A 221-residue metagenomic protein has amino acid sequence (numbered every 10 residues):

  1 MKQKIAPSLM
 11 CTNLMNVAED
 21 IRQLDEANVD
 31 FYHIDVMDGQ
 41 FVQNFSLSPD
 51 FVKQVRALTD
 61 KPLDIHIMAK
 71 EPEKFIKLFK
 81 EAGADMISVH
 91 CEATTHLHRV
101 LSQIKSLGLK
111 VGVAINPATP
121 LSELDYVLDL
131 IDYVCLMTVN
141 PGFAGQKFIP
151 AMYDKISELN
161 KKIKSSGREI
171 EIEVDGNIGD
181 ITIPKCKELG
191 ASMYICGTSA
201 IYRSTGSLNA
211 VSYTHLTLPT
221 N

Functional and structural regions predicted by a protein language model:
M1-A82, T94-H96, L124-L130, D180 (+1 more regions): Conserved N-terminal beta1-alpha1 strand-loop-helix module at the mouth
I5-P7, Y32-I34, L63-I67, I87-V89 (+4 more regions): Hydrophobic faces of well-ordered beta-strands that scaffold small-molecule active sites in alpha/beta enzyme cores
N28-V29, T59-D60, E81-I87, S106-K110 (+2 more regions): Glycine-enriched alpha-helix->loop->beta-strand junction motifs that scaffold or abut catalytic
F45, P49-D64, L109, M152-S166 (+1 more regions): Alpha-helix-loop-beta-strand connector modules within alpha/beta enzyme cores
M86-E158, K162, S166-E169: Conserved anion-binding
A93, T138-A144, A191-L208: Glycine-rich phosphate-binding active-site loops on the catalytic face of alpha/beta enzymes
N177-K187: Acidic, divalent-metal-coordinating active-site segment for phosphoryl/phosphodiester hydrolysis, typified by short
T214-T220: Conserved small/polar residues in nucleotide/adenosyl-binding loops
